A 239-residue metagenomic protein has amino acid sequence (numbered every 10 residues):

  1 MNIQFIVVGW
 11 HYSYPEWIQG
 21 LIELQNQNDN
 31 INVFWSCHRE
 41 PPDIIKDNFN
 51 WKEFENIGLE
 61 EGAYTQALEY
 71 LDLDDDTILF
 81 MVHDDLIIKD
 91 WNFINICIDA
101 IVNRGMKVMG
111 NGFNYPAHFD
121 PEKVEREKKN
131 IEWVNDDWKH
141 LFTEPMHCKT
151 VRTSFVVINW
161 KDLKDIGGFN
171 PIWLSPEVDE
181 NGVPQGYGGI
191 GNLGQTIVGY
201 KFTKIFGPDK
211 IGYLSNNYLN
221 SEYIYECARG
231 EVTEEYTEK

Functional and structural regions predicted by a protein language model:
M1-L59, Y64-I78: N-terminal anchoring/stem segment of glycosyltransferases
H11-S13, P171-K239: C-terminal catalytic/acceptor-binding lobe
S13-E16, L59, A63, K89-F93 (+1 more regions): Soluble or luminal CAZymes and related metallo-dependent hydrolases
G20-E23, Q66, N92-A100, I197 (+1 more regions): Alpha-helical elements of Rossmann-like donor-binding domains used by nucleotide-donor carbohydrate transfer enzymes
P41-P42, N56-G62, Y115-F119, Y218-E222: A short acidic, often aromatic-flanked loop/helix-cap motif at beta-alpha or helix-coil junctions that lines enzyme
D75-D76, R104-K107, P208: Short, high-confidence coil segments that cap the C-terminus of an alpha-helix and link into the following beta-strand
D76-K89: Short beta-strand-to-loop acidic/aromatic patch adjacent to the donor-nucleotide binding site
I87-L193: Conserved catalytic core of nucleotide-sugar-dependent glycosyltransferases
